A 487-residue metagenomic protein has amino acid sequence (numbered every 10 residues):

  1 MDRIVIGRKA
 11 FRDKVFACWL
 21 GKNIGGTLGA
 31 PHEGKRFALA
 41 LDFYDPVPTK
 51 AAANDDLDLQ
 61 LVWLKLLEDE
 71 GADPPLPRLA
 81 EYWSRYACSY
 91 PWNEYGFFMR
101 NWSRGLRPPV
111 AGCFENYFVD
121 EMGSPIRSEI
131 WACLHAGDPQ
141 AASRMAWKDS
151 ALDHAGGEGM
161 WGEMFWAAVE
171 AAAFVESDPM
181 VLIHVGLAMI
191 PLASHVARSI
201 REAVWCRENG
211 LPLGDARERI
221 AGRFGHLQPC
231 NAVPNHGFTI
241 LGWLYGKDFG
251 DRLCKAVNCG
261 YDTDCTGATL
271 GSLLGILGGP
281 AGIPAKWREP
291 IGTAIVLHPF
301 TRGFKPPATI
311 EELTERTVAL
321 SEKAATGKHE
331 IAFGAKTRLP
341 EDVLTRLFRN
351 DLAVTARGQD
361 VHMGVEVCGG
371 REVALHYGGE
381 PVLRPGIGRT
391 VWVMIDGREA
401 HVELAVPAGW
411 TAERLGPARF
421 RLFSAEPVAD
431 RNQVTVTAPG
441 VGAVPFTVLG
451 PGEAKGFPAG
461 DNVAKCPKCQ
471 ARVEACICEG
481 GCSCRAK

Functional and structural regions predicted by a protein language model:
D2-W63, R78-A80: An N-terminal structural lobe/cap that precedes and organizes the functional/catalytic core across diverse proteins
I4, R198, V204-R219, F224-P229 (+2 more regions): Acidic, carboxylate-rich catalytic segments that either coordinate divalent cations
I6, F11, A111-V119, I130-D138 (+3 more regions): Accessory "access/gating" subregions that flank catalytic or transport cores
I24, K35, L39-L41, W166 (+1 more regions): Catalytic phosphate/nucleotide-handling subdomain of diverse soluble enzymes
K65-W161, L253: Gly/Ser-rich oxyanion-binding loop with an adjacent helix/lid that shapes the negatively charged ligand pocket
R357-N462: Long beta-sheet-rich domains in secretory-pathway and surface-associated proteins
V473, A486: Cys/His-rich microdomains that often coordinate metals
A475-C478: Short, non-ligating residues that shape and space the ligands of small metal-coordination modules and catalytic
